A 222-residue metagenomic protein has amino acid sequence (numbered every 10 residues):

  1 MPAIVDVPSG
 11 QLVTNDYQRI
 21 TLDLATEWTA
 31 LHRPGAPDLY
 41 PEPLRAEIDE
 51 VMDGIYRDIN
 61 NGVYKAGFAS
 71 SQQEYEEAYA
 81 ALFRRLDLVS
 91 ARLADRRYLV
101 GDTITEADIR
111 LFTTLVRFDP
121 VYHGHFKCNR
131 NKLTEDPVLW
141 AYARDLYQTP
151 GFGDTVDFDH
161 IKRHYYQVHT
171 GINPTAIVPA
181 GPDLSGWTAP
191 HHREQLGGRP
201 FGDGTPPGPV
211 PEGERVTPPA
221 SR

Functional and structural regions predicted by a protein language model:
M1-R222: C-terminal alpha-helical interaction module
